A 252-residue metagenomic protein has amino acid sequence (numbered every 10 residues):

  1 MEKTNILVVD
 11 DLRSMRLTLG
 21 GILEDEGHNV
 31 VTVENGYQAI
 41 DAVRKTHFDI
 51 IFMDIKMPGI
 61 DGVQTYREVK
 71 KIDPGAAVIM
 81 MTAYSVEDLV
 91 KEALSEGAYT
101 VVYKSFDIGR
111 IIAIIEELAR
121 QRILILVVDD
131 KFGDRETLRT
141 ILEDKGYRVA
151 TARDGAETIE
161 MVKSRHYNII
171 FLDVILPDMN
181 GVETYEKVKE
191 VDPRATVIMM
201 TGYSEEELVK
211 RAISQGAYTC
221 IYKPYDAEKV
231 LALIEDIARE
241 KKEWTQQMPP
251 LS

Functional and structural regions predicted by a protein language model:
R13, T32-I50, T151-I169: Acidic, metal-coordinating helix/loop segments flanking the phosphotransfer/catalytic sites of two-component signaling
R13-V31, E96, F132-A150, I237: Two-component/phosphorelay signaling modules centered on CheY-like receiver
N35-Q38, D61-Q64, D154, N180-E183: Acidic catalytic/metal-coordinating carboxylates
D41, V63-G75, E160, V182-R194: Short amphipathic alpha-helix used as the core "switch/output" element in two-component signaling
M57, L176: Receiver (REC) domain active-site loop signature in two-component systems and cognate sites in sensor histidine kinases
Q64, K71, S85-T100, E183 (+2 more regions): Alpha4 helix (beta4-alpha4-beta5 surface) of REC/receiver domains from two-component response regulators
D88, F106-I115, E207, Y225-I234: C-terminal output helix
